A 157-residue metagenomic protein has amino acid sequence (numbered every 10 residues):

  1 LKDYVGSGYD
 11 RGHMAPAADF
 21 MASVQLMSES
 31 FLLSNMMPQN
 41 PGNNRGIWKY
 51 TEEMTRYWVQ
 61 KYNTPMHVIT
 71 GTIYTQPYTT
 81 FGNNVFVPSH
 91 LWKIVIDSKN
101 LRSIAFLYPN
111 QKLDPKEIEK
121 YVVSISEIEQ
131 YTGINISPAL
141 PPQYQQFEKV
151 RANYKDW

Functional and structural regions predicted by a protein language model:
L1-W157: Domain-level detector of nuclease and nuclease-like folds in predominantly extracellular/periplasmic contexts
